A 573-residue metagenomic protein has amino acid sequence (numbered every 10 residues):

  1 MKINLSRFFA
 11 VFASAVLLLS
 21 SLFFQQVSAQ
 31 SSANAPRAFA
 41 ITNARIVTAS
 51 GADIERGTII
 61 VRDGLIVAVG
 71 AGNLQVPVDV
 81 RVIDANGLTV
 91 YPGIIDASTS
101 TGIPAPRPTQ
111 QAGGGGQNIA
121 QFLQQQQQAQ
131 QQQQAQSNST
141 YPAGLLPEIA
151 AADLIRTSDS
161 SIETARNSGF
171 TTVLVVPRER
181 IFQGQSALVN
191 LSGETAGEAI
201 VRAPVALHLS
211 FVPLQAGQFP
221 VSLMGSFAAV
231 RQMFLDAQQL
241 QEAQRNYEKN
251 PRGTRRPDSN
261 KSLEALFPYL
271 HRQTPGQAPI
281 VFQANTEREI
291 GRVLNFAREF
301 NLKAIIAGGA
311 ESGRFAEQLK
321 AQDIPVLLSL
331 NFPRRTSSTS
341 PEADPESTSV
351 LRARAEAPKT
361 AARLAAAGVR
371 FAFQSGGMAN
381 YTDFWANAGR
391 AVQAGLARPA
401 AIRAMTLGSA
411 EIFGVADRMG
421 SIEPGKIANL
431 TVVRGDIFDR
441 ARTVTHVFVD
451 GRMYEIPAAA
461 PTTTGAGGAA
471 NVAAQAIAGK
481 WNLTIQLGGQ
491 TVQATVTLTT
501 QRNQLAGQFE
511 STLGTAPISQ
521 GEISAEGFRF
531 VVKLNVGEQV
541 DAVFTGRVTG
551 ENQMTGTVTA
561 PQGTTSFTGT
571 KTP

Functional and structural regions predicted by a protein language model:
A10-Q25: Bacterial N-terminal signal peptides
F24-A33: Boundary at the C-terminal end of the N-terminal hydrophobic targeting segment
S32, R37, I46, S50-G93 (+1 more regions): Histidine-rich, glycine-flanked metal-binding segment
F39, Q75-A152, N167, T171: Replace "His-x-His-based motif
A44, I427-T462: C-terminal cap of metal-dependent C-N hydrolases
G114, Q127-Q132, Q136, E148 (+2 more regions): His/Asp/Glu-enriched, well-ordered alpha-helical/loop segment that forms or immediately abuts the divalent-metal
T157-E311, F315, T443-V444, V449 (+1 more regions): Polyanionic/metal-chelating signatures
Q475-T549, T555-T572: Central antiparallel beta-sheet cores of small beta-barrel/beta-sandwich binding domains
